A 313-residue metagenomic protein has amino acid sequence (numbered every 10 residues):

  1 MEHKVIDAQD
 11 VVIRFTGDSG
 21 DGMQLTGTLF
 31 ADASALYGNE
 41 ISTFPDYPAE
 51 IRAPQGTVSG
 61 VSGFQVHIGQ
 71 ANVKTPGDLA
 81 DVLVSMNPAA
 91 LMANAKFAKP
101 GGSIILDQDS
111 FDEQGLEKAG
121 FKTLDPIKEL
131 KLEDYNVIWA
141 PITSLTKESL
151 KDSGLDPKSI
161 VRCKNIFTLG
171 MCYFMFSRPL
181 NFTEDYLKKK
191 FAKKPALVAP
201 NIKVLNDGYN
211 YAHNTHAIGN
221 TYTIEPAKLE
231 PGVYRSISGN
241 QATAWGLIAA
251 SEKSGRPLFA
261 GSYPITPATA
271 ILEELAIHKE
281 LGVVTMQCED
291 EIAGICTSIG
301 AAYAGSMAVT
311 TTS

Functional and structural regions predicted by a protein language model:
M1-S254: Active-site cofactor/cluster-binding pocket
S19, N87, P264-I265, D290-E291 (+1 more regions): Short beta->alpha junction loops/turns
F30, T297-S298: Aromatic/hydrophobic pocket-lining residues that form π-stacking "cages" and hydrophobic walls in ligand
L36-Y37, A293, T310-S313: Catalytic or ion-translocation cores adjacent to nucleophile or general acid/base/metal-coordination motifs in diverse
S42-Y47, D185-Y186, L258-Y263, M286-C288 (+1 more regions): Beta-strand segments within the central parallel beta-sheet cores of soluble alpha/beta enzyme folds
D46-R52, A301-S313: Conserved thiamine diphosphate
V84, I105, F259-G261, V309-T312: Structural motif
P226-T297, Y303-A308: Non-catalytic terminal/interface segments that mediate subunit docking, oligomerization, and allosteric communication
